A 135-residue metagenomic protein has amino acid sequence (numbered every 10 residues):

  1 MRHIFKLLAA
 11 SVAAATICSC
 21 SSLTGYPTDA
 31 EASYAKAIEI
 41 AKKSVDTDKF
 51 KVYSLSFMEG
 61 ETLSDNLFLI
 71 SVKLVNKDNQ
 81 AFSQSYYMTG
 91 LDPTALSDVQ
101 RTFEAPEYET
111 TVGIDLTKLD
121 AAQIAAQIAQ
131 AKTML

Functional and structural regions predicted by a protein language model:
M1-L8: Bacterial N-terminal signal peptides that target proteins for export
T16-S19: C-terminal motif of bacterial Sec signal peptides marking the signal peptidase cleavage site
S21-T24: Bacterial signal peptide processing site
T28-A32, D46, V75-A105: Extended intrinsically disordered, low-complexity coil regions enriched in Ser, Thr, Gly, Ala and often Pro
A32-K43: Short, conserved beta-strand/beta-arch hydrophobic-aromatic motifs that form part of recognition grooves or interface
K43-K51, T133-L135: Short secondary-structure junctions
K49-Q84: Exposed beta-strand-loop-beta-strand "reactive/processing" segments of non-cytosolic proteins
P93-L135: Long, charged/polar, surface-exposed segments that mediate recognition or autoinhibition
